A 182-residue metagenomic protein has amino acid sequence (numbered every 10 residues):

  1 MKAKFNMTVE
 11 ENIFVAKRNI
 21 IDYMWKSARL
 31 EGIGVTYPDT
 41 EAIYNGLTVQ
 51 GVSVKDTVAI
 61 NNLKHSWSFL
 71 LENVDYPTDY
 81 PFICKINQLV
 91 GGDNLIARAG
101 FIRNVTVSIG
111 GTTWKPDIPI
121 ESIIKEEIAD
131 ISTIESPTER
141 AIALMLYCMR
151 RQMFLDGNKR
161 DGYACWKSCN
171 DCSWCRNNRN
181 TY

Functional and structural regions predicted by a protein language model:
M1-Y182: FIC/Doc superfamily catalytic core
